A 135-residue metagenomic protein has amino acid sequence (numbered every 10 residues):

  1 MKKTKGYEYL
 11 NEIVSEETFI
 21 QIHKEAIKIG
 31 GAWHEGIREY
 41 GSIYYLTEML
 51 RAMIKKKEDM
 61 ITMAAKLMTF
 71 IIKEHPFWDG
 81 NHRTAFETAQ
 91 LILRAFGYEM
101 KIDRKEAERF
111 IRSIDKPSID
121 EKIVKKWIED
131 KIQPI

Functional and structural regions predicted by a protein language model:
M1-I135: FIC/Doc superfamily catalytic core
